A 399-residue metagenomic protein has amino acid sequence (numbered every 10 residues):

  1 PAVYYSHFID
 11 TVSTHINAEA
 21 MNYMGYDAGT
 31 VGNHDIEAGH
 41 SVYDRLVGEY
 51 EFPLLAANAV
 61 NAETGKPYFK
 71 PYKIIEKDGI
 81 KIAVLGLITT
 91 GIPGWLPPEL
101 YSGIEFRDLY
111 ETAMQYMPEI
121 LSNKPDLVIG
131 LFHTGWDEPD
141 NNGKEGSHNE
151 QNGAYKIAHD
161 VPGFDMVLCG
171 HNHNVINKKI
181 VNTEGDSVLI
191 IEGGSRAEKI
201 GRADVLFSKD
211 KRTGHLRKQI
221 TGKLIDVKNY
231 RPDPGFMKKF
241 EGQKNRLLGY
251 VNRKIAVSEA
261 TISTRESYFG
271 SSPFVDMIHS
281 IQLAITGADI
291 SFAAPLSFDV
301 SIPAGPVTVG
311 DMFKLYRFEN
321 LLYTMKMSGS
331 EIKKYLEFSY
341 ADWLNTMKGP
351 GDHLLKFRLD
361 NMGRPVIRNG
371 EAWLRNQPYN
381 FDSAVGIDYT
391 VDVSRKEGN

Functional and structural regions predicted by a protein language model:
P1-N229, G235, F269-I281, S291: Acidic, metal/ion-coordinating pockets
M24, A59, Y101-F106, P162 (+9 more regions): Generic preference for hydrophobic/aromatic residues in regular secondary structure cores
A28-Y50, F69, I191, R196 (+2 more regions): Short N-terminal secondary-structure initiator segments
T30, P98-L100, Q151, A256 (+4 more regions): A generic, residue-level signal for flexible/boundary positions that often mark functional hotspots
E49-N58, E63, K70, N182 (+3 more regions): Feature captures C-terminal
P93, F207-V307, L315, R364-R368 (+3 more regions): A short C-terminal boundary segment appended to hydrolase-like catalytic domains
N123, V128-L131, Y250-I255, D289-P295 (+1 more regions): Flexible, glycine/charged-enriched surface loops at secondary-structure junctions
